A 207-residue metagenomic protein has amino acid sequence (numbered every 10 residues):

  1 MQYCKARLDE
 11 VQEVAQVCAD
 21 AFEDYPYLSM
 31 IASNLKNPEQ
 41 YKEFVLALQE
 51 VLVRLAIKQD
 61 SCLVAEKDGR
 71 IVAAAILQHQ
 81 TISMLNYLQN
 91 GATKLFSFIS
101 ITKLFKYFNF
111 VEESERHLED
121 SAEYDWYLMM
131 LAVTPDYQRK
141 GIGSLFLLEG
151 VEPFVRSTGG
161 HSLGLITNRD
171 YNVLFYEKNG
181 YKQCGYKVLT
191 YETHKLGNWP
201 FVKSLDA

Functional and structural regions predicted by a protein language model:
Q2-S29: A short beta-loop-alpha structural element at the N-terminal edge of CoA-dependent acyl/N-acetyltransferase catalytic
K36-S61: Active-site rim helix/loop that mediates acceptor-substrate recognition in acyltransferases
D60-V64, A74, D125, M130 (+1 more regions): Short hydrophobic/aromatic beta-strand element in the GNAT-like acyltransferase core that lines or flanks the acyl-donor
I71-A132, T190-T193: Conserved acyl-donor/pantetheine-binding loop and adjacent beta-alpha core of acyl/acetyltransferases and related
Y124-W126, F154-N168: Conserved GNAT acetyl-CoA-binding A-motif
V133, R139-P153: Conserved acetyl-CoA-binding loop-helix of GNAT-fold acetyltransferases
T158, R169-Y186: Conserved active-site alpha-helix within GNAT-family acetyltransferase domains
H161-D170, L189-A207: C-terminal "cap" of GNAT-fold acetyltransferases
